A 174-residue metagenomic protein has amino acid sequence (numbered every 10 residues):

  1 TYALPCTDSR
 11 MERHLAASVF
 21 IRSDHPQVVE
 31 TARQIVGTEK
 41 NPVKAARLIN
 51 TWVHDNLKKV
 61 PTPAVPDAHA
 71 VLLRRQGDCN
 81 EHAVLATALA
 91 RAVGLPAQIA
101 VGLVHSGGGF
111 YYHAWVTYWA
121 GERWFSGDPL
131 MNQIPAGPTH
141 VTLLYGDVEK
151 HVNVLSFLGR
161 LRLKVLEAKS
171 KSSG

Functional and structural regions predicted by a protein language model:
T1-Q76: Acidic low-complexity segments
Y2-M11, L15, V19, S23 (+2 more regions): Active-site rim recognition segments
N41-R47, V93-Q98, E122-R123: Loop/turn elements at helix/coil->beta-strand transitions in domains of secreted/extracellular proteins
P42, A46, C79-A83, G109-Y111 (+1 more regions): Active-site-proximal structural scaffolding
I49, R75-G102, V116: Cysteine-centered nucleophilic/redox motifs
H54-D55, A64-D67, G77-V84, R91 (+1 more regions): Well-ordered beta-sheet/strand-loop patches within structured domains
N56-K59, C79, V104-G107, W124 (+1 more regions): Solvent-exposed loop/turn segments at secondary-structure junctions within structured extracellular/periplasmic domains
K59-V65, R91-A92, Q98-A100, G108-G109 (+1 more regions): Extended hydrophobic-aromatic, low-complexity segments
